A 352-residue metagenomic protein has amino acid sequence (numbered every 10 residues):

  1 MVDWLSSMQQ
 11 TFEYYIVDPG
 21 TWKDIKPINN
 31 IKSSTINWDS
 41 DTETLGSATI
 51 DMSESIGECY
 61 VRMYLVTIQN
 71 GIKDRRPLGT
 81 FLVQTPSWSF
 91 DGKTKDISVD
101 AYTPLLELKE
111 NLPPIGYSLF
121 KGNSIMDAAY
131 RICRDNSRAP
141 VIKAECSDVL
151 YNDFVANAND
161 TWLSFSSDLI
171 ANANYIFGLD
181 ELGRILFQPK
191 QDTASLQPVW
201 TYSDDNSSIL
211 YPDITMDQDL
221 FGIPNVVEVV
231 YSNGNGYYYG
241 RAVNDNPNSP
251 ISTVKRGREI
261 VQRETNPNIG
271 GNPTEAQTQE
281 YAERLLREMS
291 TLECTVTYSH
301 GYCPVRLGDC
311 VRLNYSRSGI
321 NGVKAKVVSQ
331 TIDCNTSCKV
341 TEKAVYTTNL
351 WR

Functional and structural regions predicted by a protein language model:
M1-N29: Polar/acidic, low-complexity leader/linker segments enriched in S/T/G and N/D
V2-E13, S167, E181, P189-R287 (+2 more regions): Acidic, small/polar-enriched beta strand-loop surface segments
M8, K23-Y60, L105-L112, L119-N123 (+1 more regions): Extracellular/virion structural assembly segments
I25, R76-T80, V199: Local beta-strand/beta-hairpin segments that build beta-sheet-rich folds
I36-E54, T94-L106, V229, S290-S299 (+2 more regions): Oligomerization/assembly interface segments of phage tail-like spikes and tubes
D41, A48-I50, A101, I115-I142 (+4 more regions): Amphipathic, non-transmembrane alpha-helical segments in extracytoplasmic/periplasmic proteins
S53-A139, L350: Surface-exposed cap/loop segments at beta↔alpha junctions
D74, D91-L108, E145-I223: Short beta-strand-centered interaction patches in the first periplasmic/extracellular domains of large envelope
